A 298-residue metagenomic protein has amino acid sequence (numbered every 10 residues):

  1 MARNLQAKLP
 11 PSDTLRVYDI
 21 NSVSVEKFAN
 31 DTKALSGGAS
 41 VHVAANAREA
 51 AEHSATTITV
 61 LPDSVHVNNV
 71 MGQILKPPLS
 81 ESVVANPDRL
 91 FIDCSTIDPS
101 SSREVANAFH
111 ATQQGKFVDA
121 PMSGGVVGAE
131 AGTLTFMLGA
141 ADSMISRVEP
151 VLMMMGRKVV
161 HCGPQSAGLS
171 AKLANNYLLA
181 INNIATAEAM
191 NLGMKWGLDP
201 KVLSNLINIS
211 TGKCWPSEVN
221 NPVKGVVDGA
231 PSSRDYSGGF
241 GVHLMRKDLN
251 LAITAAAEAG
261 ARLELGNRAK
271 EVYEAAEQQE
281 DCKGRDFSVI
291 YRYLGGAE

Functional and structural regions predicted by a protein language model:
M1-T59, P78-S82, R89-L90, E104 (+2 more regions): NAD(P)+-binding Rossmann beta1-loop-alpha1 motif at the extreme N-terminus of oxidoreductases
L15, V43, K116-V118, V159 (+2 more regions): Hydrophobic beta-strand scaffold residues
Y18, T59-V60, C94-S95, M137 (+3 more regions): Glycine- and other small-residue-rich loops at beta-strand/loop junctions that grip anionic moieties
A47-F117: Rossmann-fold NAD(P) dinucleotide-binding segment
T96-N176: Rossmann-fold dinucleotide-binding core
A167-L294: Helical "substrate-binding/catalytic lid" subdomain of Rossmann-like NAD(P)-dependent dehydrogenases/reductases
